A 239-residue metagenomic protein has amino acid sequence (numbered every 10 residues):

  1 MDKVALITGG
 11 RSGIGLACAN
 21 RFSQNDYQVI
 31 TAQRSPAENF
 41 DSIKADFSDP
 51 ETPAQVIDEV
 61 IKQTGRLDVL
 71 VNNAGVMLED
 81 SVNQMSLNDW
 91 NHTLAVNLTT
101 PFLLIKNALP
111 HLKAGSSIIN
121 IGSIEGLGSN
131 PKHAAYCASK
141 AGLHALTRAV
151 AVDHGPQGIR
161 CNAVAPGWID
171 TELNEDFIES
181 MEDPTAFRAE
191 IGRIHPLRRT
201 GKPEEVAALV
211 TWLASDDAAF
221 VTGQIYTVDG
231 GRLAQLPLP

Functional and structural regions predicted by a protein language model:
R11-S12: Conserved glycine-rich cofactor-binding loop
S81-V82, D89-N91, I191: Substrate-binding pocket helix/loop in short-chain dehydrogenase/reductase
V82-N83, G128-A134, P156-Q157, R198 (+1 more regions): Active-site loop immediately N-terminal to the catalytic Tyr-X3-Lys motif of short-chain dehydrogenase/reductase
I105, S139, T147: Active-site helix of classical SDR
P110, V152-P156, A219: Alpha-helical segment proximal to the catalytic Tyr-Lys
S123: Residue(s) in the substrate-gating loop at a strand-loop-helix junction that position the organic substrate next
G128, T211, T222-P239: Short C-terminal tail/terminal secondary-structure segment of NAD(P)H-dependent dehydrogenase/reductase domains
